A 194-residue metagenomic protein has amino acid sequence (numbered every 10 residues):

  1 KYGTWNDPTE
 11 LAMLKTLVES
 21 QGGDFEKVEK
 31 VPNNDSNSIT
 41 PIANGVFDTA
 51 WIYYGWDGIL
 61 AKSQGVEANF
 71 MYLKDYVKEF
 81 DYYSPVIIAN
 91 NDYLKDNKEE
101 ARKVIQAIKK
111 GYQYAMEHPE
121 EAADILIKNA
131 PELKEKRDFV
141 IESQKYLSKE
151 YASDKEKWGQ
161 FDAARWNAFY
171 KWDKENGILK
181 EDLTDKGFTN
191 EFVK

Functional and structural regions predicted by a protein language model:
K1, D96, K180-D182: Immediate post-signal peptide segment of exported/extracytoplasmic ligand-binding proteins
K1-T9, Q21, F25-K27, V31-N37 (+2 more regions): Short beta-strand->loop
E10-V31, T40, I59-E67: Ligand-binding cleft/hinge of the Venus flytrap
F25-E29, E132-S143, L179-G187: Short, surface-exposed acidic
N37-A130: Pocket-lining segment of extracytoplasmic ligand-binding domains
D96-E175: Secondary-structure end/capping motifs
W166-K194: Conserved C-terminal helix/tail region of periplasmic/extracytoplasmic solute-binding proteins
